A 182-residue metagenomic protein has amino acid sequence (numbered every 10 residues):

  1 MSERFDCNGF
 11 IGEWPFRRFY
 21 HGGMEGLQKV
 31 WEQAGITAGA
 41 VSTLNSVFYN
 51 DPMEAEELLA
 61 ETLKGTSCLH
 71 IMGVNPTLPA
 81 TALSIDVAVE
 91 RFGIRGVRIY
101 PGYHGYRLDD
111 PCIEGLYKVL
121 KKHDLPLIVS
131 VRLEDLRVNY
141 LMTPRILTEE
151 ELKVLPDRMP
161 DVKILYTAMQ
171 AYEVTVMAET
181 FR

Functional and structural regions predicted by a protein language model:
M1-E57, D86: An N-terminally biased module of ancient metal coordination in phosphate/nucleic-acid-related enzymes
R4-G9, A38-S42, L69-M72, R95-I99 (+3 more regions): Hydrophobic faces of well-ordered beta-strands that scaffold small-molecule active sites in alpha/beta enzyme cores
Y20-H21, Y49-P52, T77-P79, D109 (+2 more regions): A conditional alpha-helix N-cap/helix-loop micro-motif detector
G22-L27, E54-L58, T81-S84, E149-L152 (+1 more regions): Alpha-helical scaffolding within the catalytic cores of extracellular/periplasmic polymer-degrading hydrolases
Q33-T37, T62-C68, H123, L155-I164: A structural motif corresponding to the C-terminal end of an alpha-helix and its immediate exit/capping segment
N45, V74-A80, Y100-Y103, I146 (+1 more regions): Short beta->alpha connector loops
N50-D135: Active-site gating/metal-coordination segments in enzymes
R95-G96, D109-R182: Catalytic pocket-lining loop regions of alpha/beta-barrel enzymes, especially the amidohydrolase/enolase/GH5 lineages
